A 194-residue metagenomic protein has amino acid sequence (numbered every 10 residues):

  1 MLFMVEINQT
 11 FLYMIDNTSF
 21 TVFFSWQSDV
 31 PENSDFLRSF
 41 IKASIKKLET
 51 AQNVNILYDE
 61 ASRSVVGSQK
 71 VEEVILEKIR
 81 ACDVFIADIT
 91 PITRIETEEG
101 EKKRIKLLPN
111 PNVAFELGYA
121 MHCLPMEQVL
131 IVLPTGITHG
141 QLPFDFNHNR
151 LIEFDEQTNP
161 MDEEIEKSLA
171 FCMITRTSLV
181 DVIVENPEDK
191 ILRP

Functional and structural regions predicted by a protein language model:
V5-V84: Conserved N-terminal substructure of TIR/SEFIR domains
F20, C82-D83, L124-V129, F146-N149: Short glycine-/polar-rich loops that comprise or flank the Walker A/P-loop and associated switch/sensor motifs
D29-V30, T93, G136-H139: Conserved nucleotide-binding/hydrolysis micro-motifs of P-loop NTPases
T50, Y119-E127: Arginine/glycine-rich "motif VI" loop of SF2 helicases in the C-terminal RecA-like domain
S62-E116, H122: TIR-domain catalytic/interaction hotspot
P125-Q141: Nucleic-acid nuclease catalytic cores
L142-P194: C-terminal interaction surface of TIR/SEFIR-family domains
